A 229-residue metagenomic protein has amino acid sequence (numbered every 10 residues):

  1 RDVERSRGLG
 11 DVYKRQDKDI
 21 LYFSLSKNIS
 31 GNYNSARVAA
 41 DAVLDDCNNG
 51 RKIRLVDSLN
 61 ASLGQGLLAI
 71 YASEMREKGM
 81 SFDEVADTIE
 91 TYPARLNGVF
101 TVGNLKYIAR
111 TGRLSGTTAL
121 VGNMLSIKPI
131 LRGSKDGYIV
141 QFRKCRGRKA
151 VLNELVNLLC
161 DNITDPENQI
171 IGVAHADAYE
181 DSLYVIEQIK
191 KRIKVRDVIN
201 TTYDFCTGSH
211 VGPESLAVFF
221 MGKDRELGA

Functional and structural regions predicted by a protein language model:
D2-Y13: Single conserved hydrophobic/aromatic residue that forms the stacking wall/gate of nucleotide- or nucleobase-binding
D11-Q16, V43-N49: Short, charge-rich binding segments
D19-L21: Structural motif
F23, V56: Hydrophobic residues at beta-strand termini and immediately following loops that shape nucleotide-binding pockets
S26: Active-site pre-Tyr helix/loop in NAD(P)-dependent dehydrogenases
I29-N32, A36-A42, N48-R54, N60-I70 (+1 more regions): Mixed-charge interfacial surface used for oligomerization/domain docking and macromolecular partner engagement
